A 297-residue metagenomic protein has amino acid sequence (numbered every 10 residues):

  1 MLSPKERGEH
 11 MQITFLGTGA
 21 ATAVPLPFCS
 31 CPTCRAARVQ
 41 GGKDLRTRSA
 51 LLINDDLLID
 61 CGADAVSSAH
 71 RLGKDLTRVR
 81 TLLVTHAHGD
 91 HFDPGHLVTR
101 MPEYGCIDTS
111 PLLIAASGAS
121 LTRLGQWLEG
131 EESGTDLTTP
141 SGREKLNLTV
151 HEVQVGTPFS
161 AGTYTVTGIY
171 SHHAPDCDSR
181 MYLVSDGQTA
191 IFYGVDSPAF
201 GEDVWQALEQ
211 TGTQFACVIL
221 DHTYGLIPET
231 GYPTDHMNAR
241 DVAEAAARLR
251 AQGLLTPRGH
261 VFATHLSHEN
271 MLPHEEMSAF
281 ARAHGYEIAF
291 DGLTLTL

Functional and structural regions predicted by a protein language model:
M1-H10: Short, Lys/Arg-enriched N-terminal segments with co-localized hydrophobic residues within the first ~10-30 amino acids
H10-K74, V150-A207, T294-L297: Core dinuclear metal-dependent hydrolase active-site scaffold
D56, G62-A115, A216-V218: Active-site metal-binding motif and surrounding structural segment of the metallo-beta-lactamase
L58-G62, V79-D90, A115-S117, F192-S197 (+3 more regions): Active-site neighborhood of phospho(di)ester-bond hydrolases with catalytic His/Asp-centered motifs
G73-K74, R100-T109, G130-R143, Q210 (+1 more regions): Alpha-helix termini
I107-L112, A116-S179, D186-G187, Y286-D291: Metallo-beta-lactamase
S120-Q126, E269-H274, T296: Short, charged/polar "capping" segments at the starts of alpha-helices and the immediately preceding loops
P198-L293: Cap/insert and terminal regions of metallo-dependent hydrolase folds
